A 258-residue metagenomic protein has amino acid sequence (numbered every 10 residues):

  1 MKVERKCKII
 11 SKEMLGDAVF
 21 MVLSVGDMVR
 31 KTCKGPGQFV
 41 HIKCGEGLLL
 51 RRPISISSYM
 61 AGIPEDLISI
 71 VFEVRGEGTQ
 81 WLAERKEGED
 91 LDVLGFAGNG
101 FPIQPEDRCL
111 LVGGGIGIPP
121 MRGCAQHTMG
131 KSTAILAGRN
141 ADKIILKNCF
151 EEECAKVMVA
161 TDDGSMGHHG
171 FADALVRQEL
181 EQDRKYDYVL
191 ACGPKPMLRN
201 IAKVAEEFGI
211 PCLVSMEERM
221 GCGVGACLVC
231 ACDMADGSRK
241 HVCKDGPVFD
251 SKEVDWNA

Functional and structural regions predicted by a protein language model:
K2-E87: Ferredoxin-reductase
S11, S58, V159-T161, V214 (+1 more regions): Structural signal for conserved beta-strand scaffold positions within catalytic alpha/beta enzyme cores
G45-E46, F96, A235: Short, surface-exposed secondary-structure boundary micro-motifs
E77-M216: FNR/FR-type flavoprotein reductase catalytic core
P120, E218-P247: Local cysteine-cluster metal-coordination motifs and their immediate loop/turn environment, predominantly Fe-S cluster
K244-A258: Short microdomains enriched in Cys/His and/or Lys/Arg
